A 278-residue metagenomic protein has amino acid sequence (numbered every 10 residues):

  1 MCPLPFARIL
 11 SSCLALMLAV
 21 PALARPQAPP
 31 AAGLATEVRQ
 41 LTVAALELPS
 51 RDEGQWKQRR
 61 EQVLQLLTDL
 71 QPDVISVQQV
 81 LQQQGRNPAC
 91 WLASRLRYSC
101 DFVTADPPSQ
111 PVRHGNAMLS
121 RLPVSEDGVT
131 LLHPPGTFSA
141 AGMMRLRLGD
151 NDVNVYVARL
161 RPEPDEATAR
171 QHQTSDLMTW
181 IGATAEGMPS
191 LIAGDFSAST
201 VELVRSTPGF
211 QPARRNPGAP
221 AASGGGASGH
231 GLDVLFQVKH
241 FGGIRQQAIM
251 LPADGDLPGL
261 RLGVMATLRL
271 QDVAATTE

Functional and structural regions predicted by a protein language model:
C2, R8, L14, L23-S94 (+2 more regions): N-terminal, active-site-proximal structural segment of metallo-dependent hydrolase catalytic domains
L16, R25-G33, G182-L191, S197-E278: Metal-dependent phosphoester-hydrolase catalytic domains
A19-P21: N-terminal signal peptide c-region/cleavage motif recognized by signal peptidases
V38-D52, G128, D152-P162: Active-site-proximal beta-strand elements of phosphoester/diester hydrolases
T42-L48, V63-R86, L119, M144 (+4 more regions): Active-site beta-strand/loop signature of hydrolases that rely on acidic residues for catalysis
S50-Q55, H133, E166-R170: Short, flexible loop segments at the rims of nucleotide/cofactor-binding pockets, characterized by
E53, Q82-R86, S109-P111, E163-D165 (+2 more regions): Active-site environment of divalent metal-dependent phosphoester hydrolases
W56, Q79-L160, Q247-L251: Structured beta-strand-rich core segments of catalytic domains in phosphoester-bond hydrolases
